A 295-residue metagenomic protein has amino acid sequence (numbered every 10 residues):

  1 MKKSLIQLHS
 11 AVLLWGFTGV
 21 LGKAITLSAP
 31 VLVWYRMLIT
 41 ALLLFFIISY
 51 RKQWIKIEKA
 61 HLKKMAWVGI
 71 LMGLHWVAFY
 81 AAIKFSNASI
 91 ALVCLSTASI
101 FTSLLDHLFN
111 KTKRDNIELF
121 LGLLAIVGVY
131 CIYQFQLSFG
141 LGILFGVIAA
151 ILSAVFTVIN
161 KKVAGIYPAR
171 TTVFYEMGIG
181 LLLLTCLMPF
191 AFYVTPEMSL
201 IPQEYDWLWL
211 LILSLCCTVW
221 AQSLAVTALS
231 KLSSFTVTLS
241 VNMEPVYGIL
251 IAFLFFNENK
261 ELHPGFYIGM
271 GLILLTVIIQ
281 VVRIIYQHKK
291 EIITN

Functional and structural regions predicted by a protein language model:
M1-W34, I70, L74, A78 (+2 more regions): Glycine-/small-residue-enriched transmembrane alpha-helix faces in small-molecule transporters and effluxers
K2-Q7, V31-F46, E118-L124, L141-L144 (+3 more regions): Hydrophobic alpha-helical transmembrane segments of multi-pass integral membrane proteins, especially transporters
L13-F17, L21, I47, A66-A81 (+6 more regions): Hydrophobic alpha-helical transmembrane segments of multi-pass membrane transport proteins, especially secondary
L27-L74, S99-T102, L152-I159, F174-V194 (+1 more regions): Transmembrane alpha-helices of multi-pass small-molecule transport proteins
Y35, A91-T97, N160-L182, T218-L254: Helix-helix packing/entry segments at the starts of transmembrane helices
M37, D206, N242-N295: C-terminal-most transmembrane helix of multi-pass membrane proteins
L44, A66, T97, R114-Y133 (+2 more regions): Hydrophobic transmembrane alpha-helices of multi-pass small-molecule transport proteins
I48, A98-F120, V246-F266: C-terminal transmembrane-helix exit sites in multi-pass transporters
